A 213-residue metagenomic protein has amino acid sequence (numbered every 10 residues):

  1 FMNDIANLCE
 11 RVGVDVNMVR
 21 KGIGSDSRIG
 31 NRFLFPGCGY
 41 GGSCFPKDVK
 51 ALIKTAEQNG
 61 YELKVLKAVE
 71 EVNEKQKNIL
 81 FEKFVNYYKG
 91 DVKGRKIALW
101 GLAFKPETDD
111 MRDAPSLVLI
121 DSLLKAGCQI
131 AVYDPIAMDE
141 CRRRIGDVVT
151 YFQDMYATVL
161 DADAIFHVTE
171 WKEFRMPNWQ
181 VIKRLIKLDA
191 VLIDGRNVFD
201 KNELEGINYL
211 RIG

Functional and structural regions predicted by a protein language model:
F1-G213: Structural/interface elements that position substrates and couple domains in central-metabolism enzymes
